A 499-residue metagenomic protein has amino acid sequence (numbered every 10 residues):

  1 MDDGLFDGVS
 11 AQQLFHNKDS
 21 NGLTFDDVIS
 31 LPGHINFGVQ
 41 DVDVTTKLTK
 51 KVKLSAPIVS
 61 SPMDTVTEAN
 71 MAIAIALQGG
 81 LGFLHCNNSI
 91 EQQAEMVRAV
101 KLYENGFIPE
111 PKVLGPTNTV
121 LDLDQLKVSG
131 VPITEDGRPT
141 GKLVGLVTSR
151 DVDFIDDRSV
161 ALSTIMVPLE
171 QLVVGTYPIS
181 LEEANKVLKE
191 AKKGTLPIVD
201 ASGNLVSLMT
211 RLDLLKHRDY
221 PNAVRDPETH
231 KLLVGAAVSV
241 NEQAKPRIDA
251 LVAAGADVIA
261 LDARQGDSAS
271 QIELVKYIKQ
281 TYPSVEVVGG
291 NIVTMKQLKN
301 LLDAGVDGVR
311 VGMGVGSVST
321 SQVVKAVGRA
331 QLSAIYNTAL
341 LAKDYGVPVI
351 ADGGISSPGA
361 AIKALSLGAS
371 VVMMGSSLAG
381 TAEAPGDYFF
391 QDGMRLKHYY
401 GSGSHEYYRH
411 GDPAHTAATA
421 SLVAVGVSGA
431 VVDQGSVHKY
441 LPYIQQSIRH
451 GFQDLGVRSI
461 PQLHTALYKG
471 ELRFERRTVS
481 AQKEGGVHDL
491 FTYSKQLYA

Functional and structural regions predicted by a protein language model:
M1-G33, L114, T176, E183-K186 (+3 more regions): Alpha/beta catalytic cores of nucleotide-metabolism and tRNA/nucleoside-modifying enzymes
D41-L54, S61-M63, Q93-L126, I133-D136 (+5 more regions): Bateman/CBS regulatory modules and CBS-like beta-alpha motifs in cytosolic regions of diverse proteins
K53-S60, G106-P111, P227-A237, Y277-V293 (+2 more regions): Short beta-strand/loop segments at the ligand-binding rim of alpha/beta enzyme cores
N70-I73, K245-A254, V293-V311, A351 (+1 more regions): Catalytic cores of alpha/beta
L77-Q92, A256-S268, D307-K325, I355-F389: Glycine-rich phosphate-binding active-site loops on the catalytic face of alpha/beta enzymes
F83-N87, K112-G115, G130-T134, V174-T176 (+6 more regions): Catalytic beta/alpha-barrel core
C86-K101, T140-D156, P197-L215, T281-Y282 (+1 more regions): Terminal amphipathic helices with adjacent charged low-complexity linkers/tails
N88-R98, T140, I155-S159, S180-E182 (+6 more regions): Active-site-adjacent beta->alpha loops and helix N-cap segments on the catalytic face of soluble alpha/beta enzymes
